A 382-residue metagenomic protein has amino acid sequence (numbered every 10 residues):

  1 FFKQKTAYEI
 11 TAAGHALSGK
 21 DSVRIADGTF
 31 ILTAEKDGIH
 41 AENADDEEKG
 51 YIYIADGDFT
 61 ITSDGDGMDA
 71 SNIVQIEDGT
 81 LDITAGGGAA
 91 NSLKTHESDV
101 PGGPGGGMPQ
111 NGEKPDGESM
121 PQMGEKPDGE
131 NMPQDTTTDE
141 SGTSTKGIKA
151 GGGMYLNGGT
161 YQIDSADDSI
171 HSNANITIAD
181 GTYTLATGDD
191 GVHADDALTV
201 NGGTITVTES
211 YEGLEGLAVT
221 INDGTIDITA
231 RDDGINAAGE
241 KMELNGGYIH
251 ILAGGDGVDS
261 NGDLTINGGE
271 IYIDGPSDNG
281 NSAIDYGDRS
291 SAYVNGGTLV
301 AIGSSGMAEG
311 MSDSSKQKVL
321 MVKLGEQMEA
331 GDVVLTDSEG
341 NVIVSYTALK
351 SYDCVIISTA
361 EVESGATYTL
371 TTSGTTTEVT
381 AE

Functional and structural regions predicted by a protein language model:
K3-Q4: Low-complexity intrinsically disordered segments
A7-E382: A composition-driven surface/loop motif
